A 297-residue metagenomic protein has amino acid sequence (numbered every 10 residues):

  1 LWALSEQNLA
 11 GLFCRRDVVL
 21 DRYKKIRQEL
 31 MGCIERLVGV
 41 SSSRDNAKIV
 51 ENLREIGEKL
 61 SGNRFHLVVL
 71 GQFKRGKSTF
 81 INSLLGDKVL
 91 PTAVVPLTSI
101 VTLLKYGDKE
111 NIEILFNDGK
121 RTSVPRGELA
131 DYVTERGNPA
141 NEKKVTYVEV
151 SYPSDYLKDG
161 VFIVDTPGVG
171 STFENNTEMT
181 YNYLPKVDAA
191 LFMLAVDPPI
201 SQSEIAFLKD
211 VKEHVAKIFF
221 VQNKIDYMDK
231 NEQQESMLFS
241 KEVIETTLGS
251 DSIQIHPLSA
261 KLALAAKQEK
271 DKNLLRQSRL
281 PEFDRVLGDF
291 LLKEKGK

Functional and structural regions predicted by a protein language model:
S5-R44: Charged, amphipathic alpha-helical linker segments immediately N-terminal to NTP-binding catalytic cores
G39, S43-N46, K230, G296: Alpha-helix boundary/capping and short turn/kink residues
I49-K59: Pre-Walker A adenine-sensing motif
S61-R75, T79-G296: Globular "head" domains of long coiled-coil molecular machines
